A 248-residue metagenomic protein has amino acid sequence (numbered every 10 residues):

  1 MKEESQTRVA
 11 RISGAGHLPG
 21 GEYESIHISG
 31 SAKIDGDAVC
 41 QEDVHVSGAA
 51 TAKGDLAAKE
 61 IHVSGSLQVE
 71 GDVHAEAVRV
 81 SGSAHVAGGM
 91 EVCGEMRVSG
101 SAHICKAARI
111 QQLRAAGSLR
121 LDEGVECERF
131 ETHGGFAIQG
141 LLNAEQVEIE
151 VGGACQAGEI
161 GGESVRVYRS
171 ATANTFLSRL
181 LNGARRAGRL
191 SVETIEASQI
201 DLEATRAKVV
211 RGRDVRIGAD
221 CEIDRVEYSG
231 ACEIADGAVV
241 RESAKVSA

Functional and structural regions predicted by a protein language model:
M1-A248: Extended beta-solenoid/beta-helix repeat architectures
